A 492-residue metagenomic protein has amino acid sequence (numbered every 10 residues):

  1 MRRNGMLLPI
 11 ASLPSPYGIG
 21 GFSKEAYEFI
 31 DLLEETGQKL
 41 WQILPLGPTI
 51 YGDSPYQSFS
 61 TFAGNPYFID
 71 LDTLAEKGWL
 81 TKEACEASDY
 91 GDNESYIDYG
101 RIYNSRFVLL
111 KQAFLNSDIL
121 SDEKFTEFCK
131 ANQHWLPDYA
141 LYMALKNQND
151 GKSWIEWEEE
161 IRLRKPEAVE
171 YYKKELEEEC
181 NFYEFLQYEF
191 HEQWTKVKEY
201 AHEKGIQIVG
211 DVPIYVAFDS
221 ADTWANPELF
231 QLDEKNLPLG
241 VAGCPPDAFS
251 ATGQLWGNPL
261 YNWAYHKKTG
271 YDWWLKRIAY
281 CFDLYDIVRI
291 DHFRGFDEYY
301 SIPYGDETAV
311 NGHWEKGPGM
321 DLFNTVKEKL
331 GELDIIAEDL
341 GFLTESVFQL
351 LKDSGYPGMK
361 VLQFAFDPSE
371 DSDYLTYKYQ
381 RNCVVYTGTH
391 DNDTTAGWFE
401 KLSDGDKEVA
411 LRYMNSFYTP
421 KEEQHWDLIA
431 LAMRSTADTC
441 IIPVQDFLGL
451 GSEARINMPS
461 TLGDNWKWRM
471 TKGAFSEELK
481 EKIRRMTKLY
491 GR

Functional and structural regions predicted by a protein language model:
M1-W79: Trp/Phe/Arg-rich N-terminal binding region typifying the photolyase-homology
P9, S15, D53-Q187, V216-I441 (+3 more regions): Alpha-amylase-like alpha-glycosidases and glucanotransferases acting on alpha-linked glucans and related
K24-D31, E127-F128, E192-Y200, W274-K276 (+1 more regions): Short alpha-helical segments and helix-capping/turn motifs at coil-helix boundaries
F29-L44, V197-Y200, K204-I206, W274-D291: Conserved catalytic-core segments centered on acid/base and nucleophilic motifs
E35, I161, W468, L479 (+2 more regions): Domain-scale activation on soluble regions of proteins
Y183, Q187-V216: Conserved, well-ordered alpha-helix/loop/beta-strand core segments that scaffold catalytic motifs
